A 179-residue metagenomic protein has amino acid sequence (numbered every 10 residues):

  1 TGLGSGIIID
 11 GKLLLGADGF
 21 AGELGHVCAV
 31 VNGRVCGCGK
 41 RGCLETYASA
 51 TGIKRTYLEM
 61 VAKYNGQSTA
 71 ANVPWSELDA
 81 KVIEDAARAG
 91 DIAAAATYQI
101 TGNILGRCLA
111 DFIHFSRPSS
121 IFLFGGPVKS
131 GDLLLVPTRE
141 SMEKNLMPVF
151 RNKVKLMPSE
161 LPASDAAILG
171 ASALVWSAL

Functional and structural regions predicted by a protein language model:
T1-G2, F20, G126: A short acidic Gly-Thr/Ser loop motif
G4-I8: Short beta-strand scaffold segments in enzyme catalytic cores
L13, V31-V35, K40-L179: ATP-binding/phosphotransfer module of carbohydrate and carboxylate kinases, centering on a glycine-rich
F20-N32: A short, polar/charged loop-to-alpha-helix boundary motif
